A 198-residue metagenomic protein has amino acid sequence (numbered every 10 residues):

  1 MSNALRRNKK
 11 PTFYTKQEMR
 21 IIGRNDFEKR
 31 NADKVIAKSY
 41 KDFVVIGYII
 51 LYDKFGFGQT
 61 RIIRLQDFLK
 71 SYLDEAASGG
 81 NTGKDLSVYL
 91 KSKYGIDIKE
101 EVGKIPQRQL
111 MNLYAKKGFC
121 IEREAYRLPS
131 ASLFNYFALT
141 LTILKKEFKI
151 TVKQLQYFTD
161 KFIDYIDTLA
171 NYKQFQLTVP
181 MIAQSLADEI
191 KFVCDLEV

Functional and structural regions predicted by a protein language model:
N3-I49, E75, G79-K146, F175-V198: Intrinsic disorder/low-complexity detector
L65-D74, F158-L169: Amphipathic alpha-helical segments that form the core helices of the histone-fold
